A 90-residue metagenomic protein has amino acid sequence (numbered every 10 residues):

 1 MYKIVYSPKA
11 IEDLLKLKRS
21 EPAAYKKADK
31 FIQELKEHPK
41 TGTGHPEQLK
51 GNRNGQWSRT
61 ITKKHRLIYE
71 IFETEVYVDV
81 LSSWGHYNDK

Functional and structural regions predicted by a protein language model:
K3, K9-K26, R59-R66, E70-K90: Enriched for short, Lys/Arg-rich terminal
Y6, L15, E37, T43-E47 (+1 more regions): Unusually extended, aromatic-enriched hydrophobic runs near protein termini
E12, K30-Q33: Generic recognition of well-ordered alpha-helical segments within structured catalytic/regulatory domains
A23, K27-K30, G44: Generic alpha-helix structural propensity
Q33-R59: A short, surface-exposed loop/turn module that caps and links secondary-structure elements
